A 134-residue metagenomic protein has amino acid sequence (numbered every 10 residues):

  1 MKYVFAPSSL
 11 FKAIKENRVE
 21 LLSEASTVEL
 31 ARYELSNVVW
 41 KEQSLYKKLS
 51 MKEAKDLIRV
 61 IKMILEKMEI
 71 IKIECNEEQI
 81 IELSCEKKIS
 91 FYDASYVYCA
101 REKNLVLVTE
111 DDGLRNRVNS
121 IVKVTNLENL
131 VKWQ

Functional and structural regions predicted by a protein language model:
M1-E16, T27: Metal-dependent nucleic-acid phosphoesterase active-site entry motif
M1-K2, T27-V28, C99-E102, V106-Q134: Acidic, PIN/NYN-like endoribonuclease modules and their adjacent C-terminal/linker elements
I14-K48, K52-E53, I70-K72: PIN/NYN-family metal-dependent endoribonuclease catalytic core
R32, S36, I58, E77-I80: A general structural signal for well-ordered alpha-helical segments in protein cores
S36-Q43, K62, I81-S84, V97: Amphipathic alpha-helical segments within well-ordered protein domains
L49-K62, L114-N119: Membrane-interacting alpha-helical segments
M68-V106, E110-G113: Active-site neighborhoods of divalent-metal-dependent phosphate/nucleic-acid chemistry enzymes
